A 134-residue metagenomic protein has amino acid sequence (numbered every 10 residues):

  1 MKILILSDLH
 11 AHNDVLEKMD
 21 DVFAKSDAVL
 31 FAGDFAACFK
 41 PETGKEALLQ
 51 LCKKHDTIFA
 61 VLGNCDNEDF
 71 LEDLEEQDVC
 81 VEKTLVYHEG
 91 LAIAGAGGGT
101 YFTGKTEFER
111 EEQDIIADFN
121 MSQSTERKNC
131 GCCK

Functional and structural regions predicted by a protein language model:
M1-L4: Extreme N-terminal starter segment of soluble prokaryotic enzymes
L6, A11-H88: Core catalytic region of metal-dependent phosphoesterases/phosphodiesterases, especially metallo-beta-lactamase-like
A11, D66-K134: Conserved catalytic scaffold of divalent metal-dependent phosphoesterases
